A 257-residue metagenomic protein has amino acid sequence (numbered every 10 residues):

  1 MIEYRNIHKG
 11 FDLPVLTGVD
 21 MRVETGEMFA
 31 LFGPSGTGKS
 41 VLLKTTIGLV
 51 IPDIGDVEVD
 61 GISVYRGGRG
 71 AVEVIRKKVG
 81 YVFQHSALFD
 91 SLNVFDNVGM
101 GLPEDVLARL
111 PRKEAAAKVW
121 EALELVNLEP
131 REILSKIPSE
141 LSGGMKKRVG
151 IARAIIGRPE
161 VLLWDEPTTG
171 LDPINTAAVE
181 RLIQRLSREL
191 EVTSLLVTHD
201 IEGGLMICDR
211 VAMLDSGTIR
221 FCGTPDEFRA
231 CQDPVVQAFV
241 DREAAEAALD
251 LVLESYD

Functional and structural regions predicted by a protein language model:
F32-P34: The feature captures the beta-strand-to-loop junction immediately N-terminal to the Walker
I47: Helix-to-loop junction immediately C-terminal to a conserved catalytic motif
K113-E132: Conserved ABC ATPase "signature" region
I137-L141, M145: Conserved ABC ATPase signature
I156-E160: A short, proline-enriched helix->beta-strand linker immediately N-terminal to the Walker B motif in ABC-type P-loop
L162-D165: Catalytic Walker B motif of ABC-type/P-loop ATPase nucleotide-binding domains
S216-G217: Conserved ABC ATPase "signature" C-loop
